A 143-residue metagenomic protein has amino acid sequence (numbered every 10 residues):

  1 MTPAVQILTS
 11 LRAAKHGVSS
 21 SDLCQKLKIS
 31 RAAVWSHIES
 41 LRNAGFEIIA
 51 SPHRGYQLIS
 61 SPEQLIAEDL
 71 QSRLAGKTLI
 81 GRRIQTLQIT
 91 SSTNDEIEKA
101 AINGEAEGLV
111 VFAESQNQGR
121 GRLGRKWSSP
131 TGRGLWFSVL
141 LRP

Functional and structural regions predicted by a protein language model:
T2-P143: N-terminal lobe of the biotin/lipoate ligase/transferase fold
